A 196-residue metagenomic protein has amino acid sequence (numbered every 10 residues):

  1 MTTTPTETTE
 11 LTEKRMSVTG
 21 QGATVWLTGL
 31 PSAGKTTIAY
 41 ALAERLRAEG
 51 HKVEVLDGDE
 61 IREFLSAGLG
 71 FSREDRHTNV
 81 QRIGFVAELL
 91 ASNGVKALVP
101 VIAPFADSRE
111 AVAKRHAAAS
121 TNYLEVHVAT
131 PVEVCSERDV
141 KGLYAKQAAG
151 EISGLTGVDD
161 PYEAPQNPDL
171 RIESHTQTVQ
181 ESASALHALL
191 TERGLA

Functional and structural regions predicted by a protein language model:
M1-T24: Extreme N-terminal, non-catalytic leader segments that precede Walker-type/kinase nucleotide-binding cores
L27: Hydrophobic anchor at the beta1->P-loop junction of P-loop NTPases
P31: The conserved Walker
K35: Conserved lysine of the Walker
Y40-E88, S92: Conserved substrate/cofactor phosphate-moiety recognition/catalytic segment in nucleotide-dependent phosphotransferases
V55, Y123-E125, D169-R171: Conserved beta-strand scaffold positions in the cores of enzyme catalytic domains, especially in NTP/NDP-utilizing
F64, G68-G70, A87-A148, G154: ATP-dependent NMP and nucleoside kinases share a basic, alpha-helical "lid"
A129-V132, E137-A185, E192-A196: Small-molecule kinase domains that catalyze NTP-dependent phosphoryl transfer to phosphate-bearing small molecules
